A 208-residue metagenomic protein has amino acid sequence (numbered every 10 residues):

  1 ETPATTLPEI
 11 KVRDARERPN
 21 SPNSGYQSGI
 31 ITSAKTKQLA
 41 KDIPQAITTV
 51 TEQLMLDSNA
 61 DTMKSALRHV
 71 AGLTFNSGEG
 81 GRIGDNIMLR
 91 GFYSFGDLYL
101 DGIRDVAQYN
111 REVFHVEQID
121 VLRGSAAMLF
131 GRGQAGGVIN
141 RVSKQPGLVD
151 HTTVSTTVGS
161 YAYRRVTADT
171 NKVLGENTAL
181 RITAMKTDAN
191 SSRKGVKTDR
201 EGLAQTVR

Functional and structural regions predicted by a protein language model:
E1-A4: Cleavable N-terminal targeting peptides that direct proteins into the secretory/outer-membrane pathway or into
T6, K11, S155-T157: Generic structural detector for well-ordered beta-strands
P8-V149: Acidic, small-polar-rich N-terminal luminal/periplasmic segments of exported/outer-membrane proteins
H115-E117, M128-Q205: Outer-membrane beta-barrel translocator/receptor signature
L122, T206-R208: Residues within well-ordered beta-strands of beta-sheet-rich folds
